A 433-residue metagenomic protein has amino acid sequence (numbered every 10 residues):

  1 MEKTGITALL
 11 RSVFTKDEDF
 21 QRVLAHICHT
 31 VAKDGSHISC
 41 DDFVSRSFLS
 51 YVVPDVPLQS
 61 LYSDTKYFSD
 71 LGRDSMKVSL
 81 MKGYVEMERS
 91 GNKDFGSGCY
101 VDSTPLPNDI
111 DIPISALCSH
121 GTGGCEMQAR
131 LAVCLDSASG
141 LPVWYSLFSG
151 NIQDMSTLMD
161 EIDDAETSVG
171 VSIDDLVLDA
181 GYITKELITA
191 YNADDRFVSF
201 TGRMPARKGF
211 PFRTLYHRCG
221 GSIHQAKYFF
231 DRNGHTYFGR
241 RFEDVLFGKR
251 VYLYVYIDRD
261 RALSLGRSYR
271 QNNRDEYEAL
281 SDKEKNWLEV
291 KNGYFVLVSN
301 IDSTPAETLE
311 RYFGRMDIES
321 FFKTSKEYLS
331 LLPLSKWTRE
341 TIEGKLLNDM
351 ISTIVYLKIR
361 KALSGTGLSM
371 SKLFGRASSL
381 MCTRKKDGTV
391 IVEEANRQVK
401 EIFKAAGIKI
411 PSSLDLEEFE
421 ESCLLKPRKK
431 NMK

Functional and structural regions predicted by a protein language model:
M1-Y100, T104-I110, C134-N151, V390-K433: Dynamic "connector" segments at or just before major functional cores
I110-I112, T184-Y191, P211-T214: A short acidic (Asp/Glu
G124-T167: Electropositive, glycine- and tryptophan-enriched low-complexity nucleic-acid-binding patches
M127, S146-L147, F197-R311, S379-K433: An anionic, glycine-rich sequence signature occurring as long contiguous blocks
Q153, V177-E186, A206-G209, E340-T341: Acidic, metal-coordinating catalytic cores used for nucleic-acid/nucleotide bond scission and strand-transfer chemistry
T167, I188-V198: Short, surface-exposed basic-aromatic patches at helix termini and helix-loop junctions that form
E307-S335: Short amphipathic alpha-helical "interface-anchor" segments enriched in bulky aromatics
W337-R360: Basic, amphipathic alpha-helical segments enriched in Lys/Arg and hydrophobic/aromatic residues
